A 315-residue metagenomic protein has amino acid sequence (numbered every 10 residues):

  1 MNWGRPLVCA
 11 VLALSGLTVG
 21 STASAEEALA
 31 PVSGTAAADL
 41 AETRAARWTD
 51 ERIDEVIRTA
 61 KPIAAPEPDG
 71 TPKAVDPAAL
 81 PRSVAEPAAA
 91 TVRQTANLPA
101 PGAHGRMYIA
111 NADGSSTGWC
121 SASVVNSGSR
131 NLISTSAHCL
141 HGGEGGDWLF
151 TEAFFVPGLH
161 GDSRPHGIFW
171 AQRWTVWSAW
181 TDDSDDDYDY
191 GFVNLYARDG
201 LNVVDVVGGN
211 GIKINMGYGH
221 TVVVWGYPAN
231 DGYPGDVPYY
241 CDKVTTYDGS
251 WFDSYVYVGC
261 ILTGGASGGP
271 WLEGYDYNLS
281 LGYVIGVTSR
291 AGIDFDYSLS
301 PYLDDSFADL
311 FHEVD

Functional and structural regions predicted by a protein language model:
M1-E27: Secretory targeting and sorting signals
W3, A23-N126: Protease-domain processing segments flanking chymotrypsin-fold serine proteases, especially trypsin-like
P87-G114, V125-N126, G146-N202: Conserved catalytic-core segment of clan PA serine endopeptidases
T135: Cytochrome P450 catalytic-core helices
C139-H141, L159-S163, A197-G200, P228-N230 (+2 more regions): Acidic glycine-/aspartate-rich tracts in secreted/extracellular proteins
A171, D186-Y190, N194-G259: Chymotrypsin/trypsin-fold serine protease catalytic domain
I261-V287: Catalytic nucleophile loop of clan PA
I285, S289-D315: C-terminal cap/linker of serine protease catalytic domains
